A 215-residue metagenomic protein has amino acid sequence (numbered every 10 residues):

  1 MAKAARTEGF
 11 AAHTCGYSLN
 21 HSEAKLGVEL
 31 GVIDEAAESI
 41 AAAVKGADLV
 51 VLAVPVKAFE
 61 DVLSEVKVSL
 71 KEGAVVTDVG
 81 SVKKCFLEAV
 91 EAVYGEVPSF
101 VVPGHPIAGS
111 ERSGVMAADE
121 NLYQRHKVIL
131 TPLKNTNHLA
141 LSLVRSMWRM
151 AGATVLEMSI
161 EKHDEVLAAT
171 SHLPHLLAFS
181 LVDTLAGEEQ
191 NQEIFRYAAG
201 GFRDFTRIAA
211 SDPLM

Functional and structural regions predicted by a protein language model:
M1-L49: NAD(P)+-binding Rossmann beta1-loop-alpha1 motif at the extreme N-terminus of oxidoreductases
C15-Y17, A37, T77, V102-G104 (+2 more regions): Hydrophobic/aromatic beta-strand patches that form the interior of the parallel beta-sheet core in alpha/beta enzyme
S22-E23, A58, K83-F86: Conserved short alpha-helix immediately C-terminal to the canonical SAM/SAH-binding motif I of Rossmann-like
E35, I40-T77: Rossmann-like NAD(P)-binding element
D48, V54-V56, G80-S81, P106 (+2 more regions): Short glycine-/small-residue-rich Rossmann-like dinucleotide-binding loops
E65-M116: Rossmann-like NAD(P)(H) cofactor-binding subdomain of soluble oxidoreductases
L122-S211: Internal alpha-helical scaffold of NAD(P)-dependent oxidoreductase catalytic cores
M215: C-terminal active-site/capping subdomain that shapes the small-molecule cofactor and substrate pocket of enzyme
